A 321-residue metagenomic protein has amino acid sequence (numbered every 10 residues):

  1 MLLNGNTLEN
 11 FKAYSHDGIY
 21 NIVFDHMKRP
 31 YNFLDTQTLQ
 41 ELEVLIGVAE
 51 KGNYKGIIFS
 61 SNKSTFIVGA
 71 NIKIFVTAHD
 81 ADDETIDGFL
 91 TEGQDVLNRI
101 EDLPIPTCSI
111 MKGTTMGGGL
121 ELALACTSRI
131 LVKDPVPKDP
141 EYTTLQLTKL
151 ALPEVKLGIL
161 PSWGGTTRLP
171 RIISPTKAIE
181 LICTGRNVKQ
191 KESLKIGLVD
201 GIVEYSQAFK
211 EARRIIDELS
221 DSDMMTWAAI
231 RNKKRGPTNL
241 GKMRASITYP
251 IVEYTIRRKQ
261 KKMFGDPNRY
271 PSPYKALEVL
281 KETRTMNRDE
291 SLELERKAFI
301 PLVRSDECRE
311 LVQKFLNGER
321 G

Functional and structural regions predicted by a protein language model:
M1-S60, E84, N98: Conserved CoA-thioester-binding segment of acyl-CoA-metabolizing enzymes
L2-D25, P30, E121-L124, L181-P301 (+2 more regions): Amphipathic alpha-helical segments at domain termini/boundaries
E41-V44, G88-D95, E211, L294: A non-catalytic, amphipathic alpha-helix used as a structural packing/dimerization or gating element in enzyme scaffolds
L45-A49, I100-L103, L219, L302: Hydrophobic helix-cap positions at the C-terminus of alpha-helices in RecA-like/P-loop ATPase nucleotide-binding cores
S61-V96, T115, K156-G158: Glycine- (often His-adjacent) and acidic-residue-rich active-site loop that binds/positions the CoA thioester
R99-P237: Crotonase-fold acyl-CoA enzyme core
